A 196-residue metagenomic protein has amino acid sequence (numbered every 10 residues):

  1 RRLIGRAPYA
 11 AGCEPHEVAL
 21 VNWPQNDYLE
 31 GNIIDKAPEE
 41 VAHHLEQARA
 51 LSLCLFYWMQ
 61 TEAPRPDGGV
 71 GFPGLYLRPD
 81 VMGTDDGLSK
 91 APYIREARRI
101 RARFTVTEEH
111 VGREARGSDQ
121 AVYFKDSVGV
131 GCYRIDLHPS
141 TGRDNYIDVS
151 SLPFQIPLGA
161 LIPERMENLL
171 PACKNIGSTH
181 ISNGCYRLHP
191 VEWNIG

Functional and structural regions predicted by a protein language model:
R1-N194: Flavin (FAD/FMN)-binding glycine-rich loop and adjacent Rossmann-like elements that form
